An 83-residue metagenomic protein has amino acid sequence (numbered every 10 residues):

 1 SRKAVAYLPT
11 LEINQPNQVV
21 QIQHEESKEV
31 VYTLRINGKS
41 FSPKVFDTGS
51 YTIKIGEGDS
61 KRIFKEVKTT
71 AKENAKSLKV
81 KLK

Functional and structural regions predicted by a protein language model:
S1, G58-K83: Structured interaction patches on ligand/partner-binding surfaces of diverse proteins
S1-P16: A short, Gly/Thr-enriched small/hydrophobic beta-strand-prone motif that recurs across taxa
A6-T10, S40-F41, S50, A75-S77: Intrinsic-disorder/low-complexity, polar/charged segments enriched in Ser/Thr/Lys/Arg/Asp/Glu/Gln
I13-V20, T48: Short proline/glycine-enriched turn/loop motifs at strand-loop junctions of beta-rich domains
V19-Q23, K54: Beta-strand signatures of extracellular beta-sandwich domains
E25-S40: Short, acidic Ser/Thr/Gly-rich low-complexity loop/linker segments typical of extracellular and cell-surface proteins
Y32, S42-P43, K65-K68: Beta-strand-rich interaction surfaces with strong enrichment in secreted/lumenal proteins
N37-T52, G56-D59: Short Pro-Gly-centered beta-turn/loop motif in secreted/extracellular proteins
